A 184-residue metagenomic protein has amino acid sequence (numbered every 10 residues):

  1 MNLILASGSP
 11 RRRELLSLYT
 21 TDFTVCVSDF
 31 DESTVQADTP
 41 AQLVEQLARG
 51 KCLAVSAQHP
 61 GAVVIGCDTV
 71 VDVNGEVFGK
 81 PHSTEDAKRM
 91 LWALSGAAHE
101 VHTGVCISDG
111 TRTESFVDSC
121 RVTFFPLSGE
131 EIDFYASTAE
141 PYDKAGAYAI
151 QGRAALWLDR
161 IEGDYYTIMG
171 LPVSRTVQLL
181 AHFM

Functional and structural regions predicted by a protein language model:
M1-T21: N-terminal beta1-alpha1 ligand-phosphate binding loop
N2-I4, D38-M184: Anionic-ligand binding patches
S7-S9, S28, S95: Short linear Ser/Thr-Pro motifs
P10, F30, V173: Short, glycine/serine-rich, charged loops/turns that create anion-binding and catalytic segments at active sites
E14-L18, V35-Q36, A57-Q58: Short loop/helix-cap segments at secondary-structure boundaries that form the rim of catalytic
T21-D22, A149: A generic short alpha-helical patch detector that favors 3-5-residue windows in or near N-terminal regions
D22-A37, T113-S119: Short glycine-rich, Thr/Ser-proximal phosphate-binding strand/loop in the N-terminal lobe of ATP-dependent enzymes
